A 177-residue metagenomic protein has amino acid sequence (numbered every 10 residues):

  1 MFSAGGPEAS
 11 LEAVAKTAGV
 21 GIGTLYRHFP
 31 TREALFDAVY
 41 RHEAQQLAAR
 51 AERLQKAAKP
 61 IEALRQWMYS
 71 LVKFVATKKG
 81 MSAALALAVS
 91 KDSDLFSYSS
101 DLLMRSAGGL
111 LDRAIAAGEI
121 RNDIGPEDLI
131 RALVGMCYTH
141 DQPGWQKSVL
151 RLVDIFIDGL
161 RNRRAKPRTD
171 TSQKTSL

Functional and structural regions predicted by a protein language model:
M1, G5, Q46, F74-S82 (+2 more regions): A short secondary-structure junction motif
M1-A4, Q46, R50-L54, A132 (+1 more regions): Solvent-exposed, amphipathic alpha-helical segments
A4-A34: Helix-turn-helix
T17, A34-R53, E62, Q66-K73 (+2 more regions): Alpha-helical structural segments
R41, A58-A86, G108-L111, E119-N122 (+1 more regions): Helical hydrophobic small-molecule/effector-binding pocket
A83-S93, D170-T171: Short linear capping/connector segments at secondary-structure termini
D92-S100: A short acidic, glycine-rich active-site loop that binds or catalyzes chemistry on phosphate/adenosine moieties
R105, G109-D123, G135, T139-L177: C-terminal peripheral helix-coil segments that are non-catalytic and often amphipathic
